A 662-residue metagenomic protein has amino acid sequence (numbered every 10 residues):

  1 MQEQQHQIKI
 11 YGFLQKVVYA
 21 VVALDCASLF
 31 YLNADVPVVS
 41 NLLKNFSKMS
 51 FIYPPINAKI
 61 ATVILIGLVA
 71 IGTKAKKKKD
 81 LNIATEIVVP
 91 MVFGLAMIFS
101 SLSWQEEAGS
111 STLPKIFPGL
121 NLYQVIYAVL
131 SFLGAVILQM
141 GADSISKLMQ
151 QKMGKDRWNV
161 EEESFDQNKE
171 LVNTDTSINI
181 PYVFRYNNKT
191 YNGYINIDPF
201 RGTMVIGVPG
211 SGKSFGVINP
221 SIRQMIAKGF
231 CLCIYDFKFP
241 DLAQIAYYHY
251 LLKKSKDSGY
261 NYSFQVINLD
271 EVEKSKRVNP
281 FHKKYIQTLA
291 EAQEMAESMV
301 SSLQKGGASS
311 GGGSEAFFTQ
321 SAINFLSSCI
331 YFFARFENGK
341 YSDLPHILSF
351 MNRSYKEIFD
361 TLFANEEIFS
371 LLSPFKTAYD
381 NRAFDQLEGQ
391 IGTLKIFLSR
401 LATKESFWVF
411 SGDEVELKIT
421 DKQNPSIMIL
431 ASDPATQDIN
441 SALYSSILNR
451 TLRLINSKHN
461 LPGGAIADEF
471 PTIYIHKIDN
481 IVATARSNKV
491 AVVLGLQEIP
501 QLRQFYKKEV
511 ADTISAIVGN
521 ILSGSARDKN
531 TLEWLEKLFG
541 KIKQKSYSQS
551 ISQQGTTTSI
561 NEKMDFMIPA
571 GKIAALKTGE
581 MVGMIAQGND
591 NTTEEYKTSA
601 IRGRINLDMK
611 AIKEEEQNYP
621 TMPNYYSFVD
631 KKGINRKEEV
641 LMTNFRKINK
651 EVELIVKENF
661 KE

Functional and structural regions predicted by a protein language model:
M1-S211, F215, P220, K228 (+3 more regions): Basic- and hydrophobic-enriched, low-structure N-terminal and domain-boundary segments that flank ATP-binding catalytic
L29, K152, Y194-V490, A574-K577 (+2 more regions): P-loop NTPase motor domains
K48, I64-G67, D343-I347, S411 (+1 more regions): Short, surface-exposed recognition loops or helix-turn segments adjacent to catalytic cores
I178-I180, I195, T598, G603-L607: Generic detection of short hydrophobic beta-strand segments and adjacent strand-loop junctions
F184-T190, Q304-F317, S546-K563, D590-K597: Low-complexity, polar-biased intrinsically disordered regions enriched in Pro/Ser/Thr/Gly
N219, L443, I478-D479, E536-K537 (+2 more regions): Composition- and surface-driven signal marking solvent-exposed, interaction-prone regions in large proteins
Y248-L252, F281-K283, V482, K508-A511 (+2 more regions): Short secondary-structure boundary/capping segments
V482-T484, N488-I585: Conserved ATP-driven motor cores of ASCE-family P-loop NTPases powering translocation/secretion/packaging/pilus
